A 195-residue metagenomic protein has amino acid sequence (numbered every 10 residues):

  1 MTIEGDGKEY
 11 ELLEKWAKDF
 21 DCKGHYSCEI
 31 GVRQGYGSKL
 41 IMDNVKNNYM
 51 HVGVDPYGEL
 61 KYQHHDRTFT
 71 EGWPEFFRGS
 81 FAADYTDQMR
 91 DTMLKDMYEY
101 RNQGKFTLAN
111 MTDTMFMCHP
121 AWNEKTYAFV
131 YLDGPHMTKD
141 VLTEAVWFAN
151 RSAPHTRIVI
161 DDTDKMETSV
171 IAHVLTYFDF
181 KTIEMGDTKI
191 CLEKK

Functional and structural regions predicted by a protein language model:
I3-K195: S-adenosylmethionine/decaboxylated-SAM
